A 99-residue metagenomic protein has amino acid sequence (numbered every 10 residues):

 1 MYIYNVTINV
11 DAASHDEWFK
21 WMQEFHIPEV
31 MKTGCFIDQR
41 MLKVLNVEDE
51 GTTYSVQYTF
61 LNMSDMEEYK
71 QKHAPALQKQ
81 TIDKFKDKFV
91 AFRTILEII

Functional and structural regions predicted by a protein language model:
M1-Y2, I99: Absolute protein N-terminus
I3-N9, L42-K72: Short, well-ordered beta-strand segments in beta-rich or mixed alpha/beta enzyme and ligand-binding folds
A12-S14, N62-S64, I99: Residues that cap or initiate secondary-structure elements
S14-R40, A76-K79: Short amphipathic alpha-helical segments
Q23-F25, V44-E50, Q78-F85, L96-I99: Noncatalytic linker/hinge segments flanking ATPase motor cores
P28-S55, L96: Short, glycine- and small/hydrophobic-rich beta-strand elements in well-ordered beta-sheets
T33, I37, T59-I95: An amphipathic, aromatic/His-enriched active-site/gating alpha helix that lines ligand/cofactor pockets
